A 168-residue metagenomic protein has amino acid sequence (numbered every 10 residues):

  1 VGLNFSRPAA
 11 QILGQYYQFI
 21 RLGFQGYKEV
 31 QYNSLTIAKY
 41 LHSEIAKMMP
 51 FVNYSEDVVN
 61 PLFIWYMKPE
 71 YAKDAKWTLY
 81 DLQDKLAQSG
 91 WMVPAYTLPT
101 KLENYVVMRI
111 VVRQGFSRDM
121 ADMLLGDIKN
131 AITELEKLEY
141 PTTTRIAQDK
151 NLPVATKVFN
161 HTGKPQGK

Functional and structural regions predicted by a protein language model:
V1-R7: A short glycine-threonine-serine/GTX helix/turn-capping micro-motif
R7-G14, V59: Catalytic-loop motifs flanking and including active-site residues across diverse enzymes
Y17-R21: Short glycine/serine- and small hydrophobic-enriched flexible loop segments
F24-K168: Non-catalytic terminal extensions of PLP-dependent enzymes
